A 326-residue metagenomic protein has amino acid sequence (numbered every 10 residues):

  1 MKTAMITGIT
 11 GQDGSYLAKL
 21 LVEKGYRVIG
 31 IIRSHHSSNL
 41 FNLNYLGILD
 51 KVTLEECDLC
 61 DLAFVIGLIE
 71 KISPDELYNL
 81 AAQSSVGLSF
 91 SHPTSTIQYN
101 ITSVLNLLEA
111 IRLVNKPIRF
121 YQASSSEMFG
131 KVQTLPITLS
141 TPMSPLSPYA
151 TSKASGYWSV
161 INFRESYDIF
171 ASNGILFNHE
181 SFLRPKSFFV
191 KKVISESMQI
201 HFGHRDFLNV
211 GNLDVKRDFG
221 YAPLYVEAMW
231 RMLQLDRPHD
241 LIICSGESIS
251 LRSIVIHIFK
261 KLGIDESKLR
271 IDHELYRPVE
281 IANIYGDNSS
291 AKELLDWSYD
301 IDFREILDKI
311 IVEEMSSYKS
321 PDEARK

Functional and structural regions predicted by a protein language model:
M1-H179, I301, I310, E314: N-terminal Rossmann-like NAD(P)+-binding domain of SDR-like oxidoreductases, especially those catalyzing
Q12, Y16, S147, R184-F188 (+3 more regions): Amphipathic alpha-helical recognition patches that constitute DNA-binding helices
Y16, F41, G67, L88-S91 (+5 more regions): Generic recognition of short, well-ordered alpha-helical segments
E23, G30-I31, V190-K191, S197-K326: C-terminal substrate-binding subdomain of Rossmann-fold SDR/epimerase-dehydratase oxidoreductases
A63, G130-V132, L183, S253 (+1 more regions): Activation segment
P145-S152, F182, K186-V190, D218-Y221: The catalytic Tyr-centered alpha-helix of NAD(P)H-dependent dehydrogenases
T151, S155-F163, K192-E196, I254 (+1 more regions): Hydrophobic alpha-helix immediately C-terminal to the catalytic Tyr-X-X-X-Lys motif of short-chain
E180-L183, D236: Transmembrane helix irregularities
